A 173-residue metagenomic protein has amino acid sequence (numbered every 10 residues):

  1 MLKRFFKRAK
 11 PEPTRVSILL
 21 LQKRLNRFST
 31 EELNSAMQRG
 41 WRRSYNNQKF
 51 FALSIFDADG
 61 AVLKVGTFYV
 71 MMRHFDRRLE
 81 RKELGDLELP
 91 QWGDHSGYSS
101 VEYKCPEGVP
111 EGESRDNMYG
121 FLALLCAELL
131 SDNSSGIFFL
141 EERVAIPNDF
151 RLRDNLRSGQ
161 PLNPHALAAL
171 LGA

Functional and structural regions predicted by a protein language model:
L2-F50: Short, extreme N-terminal segment that most often corresponds to the first beta-strand
F5-V16, R81-G97: Short, surface-exposed loop and linker segments with low hydrophobicity and enrichment for Pro/Ser/Thr
L25-T30, P106-E113, A145-P147: Short, surface-exposed beta-strand/loop "edge" segments at domain boundaries and coil↔beta transitions
E31-W92: N-terminal low-complexity, intrinsically disordered segments
N46-F50, E128-R151: Short glycine-rich, low-complexity/disordered patches
W92-G112: Glycine-rich, often proline-containing surface loops adjacent to acidic residues and nearby aromatics that form
S114-C126: Well-ordered, non-membrane alpha-helical segments in soluble/globular domains
E142-A173: Aromatic/basic-lined ligand-recognition segments that form π-stacking hydrophobic pockets flanked by Lys/Arg to engage
